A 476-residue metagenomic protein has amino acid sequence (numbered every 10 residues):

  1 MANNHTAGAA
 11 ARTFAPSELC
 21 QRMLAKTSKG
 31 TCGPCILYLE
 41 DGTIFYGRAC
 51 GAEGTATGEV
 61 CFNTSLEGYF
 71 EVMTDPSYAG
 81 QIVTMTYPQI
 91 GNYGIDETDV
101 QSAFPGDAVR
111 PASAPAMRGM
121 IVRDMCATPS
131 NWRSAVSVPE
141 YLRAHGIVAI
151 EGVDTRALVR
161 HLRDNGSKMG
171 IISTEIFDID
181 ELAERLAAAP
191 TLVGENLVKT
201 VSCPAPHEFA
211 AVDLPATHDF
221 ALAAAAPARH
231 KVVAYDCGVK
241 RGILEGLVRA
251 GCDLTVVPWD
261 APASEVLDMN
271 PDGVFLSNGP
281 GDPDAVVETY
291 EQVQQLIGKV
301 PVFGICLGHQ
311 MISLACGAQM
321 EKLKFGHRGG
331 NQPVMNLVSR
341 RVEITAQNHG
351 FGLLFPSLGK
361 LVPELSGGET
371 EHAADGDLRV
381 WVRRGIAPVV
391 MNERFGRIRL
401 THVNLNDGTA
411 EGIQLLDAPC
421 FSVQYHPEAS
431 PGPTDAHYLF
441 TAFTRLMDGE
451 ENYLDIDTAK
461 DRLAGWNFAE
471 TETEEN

Functional and structural regions predicted by a protein language model:
N3-A7, L19-C20, E67-F70, P76 (+10 more regions): Amide-donor transfer/coupling interface in amidating biosynthetic enzymes
R12-D41, F45: Acidic, glycine-enriched active-site microenvironments
L39, G47, F62, T84-M85 (+4 more regions): General beta-strand structural signal in soluble alpha/beta enzymes
G51-Y69: N-terminal amphipathic, basic-rich helices that act as targeting or association modules
G152, P258, G273-S277, Q294-G317 (+1 more regions): Catalytic nucleophile loop
D253-W259: Short hydrophobic/Thr-rich beta-strand motif most characteristic of the beta2 strand and flanking loop of CheY-like
F275-A285: Short glycine/threonine-rich loop/turn motifs
